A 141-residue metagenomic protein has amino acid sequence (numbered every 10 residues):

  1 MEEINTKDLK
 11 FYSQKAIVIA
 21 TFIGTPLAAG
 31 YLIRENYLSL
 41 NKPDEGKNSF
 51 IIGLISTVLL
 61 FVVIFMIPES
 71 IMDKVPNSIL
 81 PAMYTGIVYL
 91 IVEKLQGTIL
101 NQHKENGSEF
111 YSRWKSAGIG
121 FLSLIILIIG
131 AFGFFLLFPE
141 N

Functional and structural regions predicted by a protein language model:
M1-Y12, N141: Low-complexity, intrinsically disordered extramembrane tails and loops of integral membrane proteins
Y12-E35, T85: Hydrophobic, aromatic-rich membrane-embedded alpha-helical segments
Y37-N48, I71-M72, Q102-Y111: Membrane-interface helix-boundary motifs at transmembrane edges
K42-I55, N77: Loop-to-helix transition at the N-terminal end of transmembrane alpha-helices
G53-I67: A generic, lipid-embedded transmembrane alpha helix
I64-T98: Short alpha-helical packing/oligomerization segments
L95-L124: Interfacial loop-to-transmembrane junctions
I128-N141: Juxtamembrane boundary at the C-terminal end of a transmembrane helix
